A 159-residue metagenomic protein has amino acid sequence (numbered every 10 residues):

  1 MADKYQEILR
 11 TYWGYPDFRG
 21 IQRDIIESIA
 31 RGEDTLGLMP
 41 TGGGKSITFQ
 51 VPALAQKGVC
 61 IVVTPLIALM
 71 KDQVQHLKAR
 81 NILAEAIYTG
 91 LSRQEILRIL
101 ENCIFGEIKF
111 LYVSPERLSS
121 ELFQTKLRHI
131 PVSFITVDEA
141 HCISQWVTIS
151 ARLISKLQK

Functional and structural regions predicted by a protein language model:
M1-P40: Conserved pre-motif I regulatory segment
I26, Q50, L97-L100, Q124: Short hydrophobic/charged patches on amphipathic alpha-helices used for structural packing and interfaces
G32-V51, I61-T64: Walker A/P-loop
D34-L36, V59-I61, K109-F110, F134: Residue-level preference for the first positions of well-ordered beta-strands
A53-A55, L77-A79, E101-G106, T125-I130 (+1 more regions): Conserved catalytic network of the ASCE P-loop NTPase/AAA+ motor domain
C60-V62, I67-E116, S120: Conserved nucleic-acid-binding Ia/Ib motif block in the N-terminal RecA-like helicase ATPase lobe
K109, F123-K159: SF2 helicase catalytic motif II
